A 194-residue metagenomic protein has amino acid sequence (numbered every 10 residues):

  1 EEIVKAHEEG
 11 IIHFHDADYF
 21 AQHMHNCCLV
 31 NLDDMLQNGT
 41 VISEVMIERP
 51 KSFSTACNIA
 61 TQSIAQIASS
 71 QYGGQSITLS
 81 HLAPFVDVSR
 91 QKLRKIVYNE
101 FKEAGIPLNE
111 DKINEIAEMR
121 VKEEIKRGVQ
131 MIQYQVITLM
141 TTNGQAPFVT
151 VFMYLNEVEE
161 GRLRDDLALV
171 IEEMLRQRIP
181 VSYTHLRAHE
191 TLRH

Functional and structural regions predicted by a protein language model:
E1-E48: Acidic/polar, glycine-rich intrinsically disordered N-terminal extensions of enzymes
I11, H15, H23, K51 (+5 more regions): Alpha-helix boundary/N-cap detector
I42, E48-E100, G105-E110, G128: Substrate-binding cleft of carbohydrate-active enzyme catalytic domains
I67-S69, K95-G105, E124-Q145, L167-Y183: Structured alpha-helical segments in the cores of large, soluble enzyme domains
S76-V88, K92-I96, L108, K112-E115 (+2 more regions): Conserved alpha/beta enzyme-core scaffolds, especially Rossmann-like or related mixed alpha/beta domains that build
E159-A168: A short acidic (Asp/Glu
T184-T191: Conserved small/polar residues in nucleotide/adenosyl-binding loops
